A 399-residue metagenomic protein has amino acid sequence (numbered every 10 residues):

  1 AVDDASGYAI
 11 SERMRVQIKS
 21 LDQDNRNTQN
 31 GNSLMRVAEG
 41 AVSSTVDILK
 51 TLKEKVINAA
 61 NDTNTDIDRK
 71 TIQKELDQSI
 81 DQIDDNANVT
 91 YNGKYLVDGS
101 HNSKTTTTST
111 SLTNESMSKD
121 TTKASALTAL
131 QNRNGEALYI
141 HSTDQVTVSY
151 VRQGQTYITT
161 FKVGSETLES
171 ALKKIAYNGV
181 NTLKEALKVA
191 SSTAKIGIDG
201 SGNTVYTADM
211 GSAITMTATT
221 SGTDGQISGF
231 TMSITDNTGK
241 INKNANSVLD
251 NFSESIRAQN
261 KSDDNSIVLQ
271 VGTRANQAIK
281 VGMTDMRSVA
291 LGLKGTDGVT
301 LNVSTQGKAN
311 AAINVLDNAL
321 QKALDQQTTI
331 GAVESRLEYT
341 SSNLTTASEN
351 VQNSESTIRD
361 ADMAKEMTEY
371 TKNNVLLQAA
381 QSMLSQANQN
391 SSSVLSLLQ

Functional and structural regions predicted by a protein language model:
A1-V42, S100, K104-T105, S111 (+4 more regions): Bacterial Type III/flagellar export signals at protein N-termini
D3, T65, R69, M363-A364 (+1 more regions): Catalytic-site-adjacent helices and loops of nucleotide signaling machinery
Y8, N260-S266, T273-D285, V289-L291 (+1 more regions): Proline-poor, low-complexity alpha-helical tail modules
A9, V16, Q23-R26, N30-S33 (+12 more regions): Long cytosolic heptad-repeat coiled-coil signaling/dimerization helices of two-component/chemosensory receptors
S11, I18, N25, N32 (+8 more regions): General secondary-structure edge motif
R13, Q23, S43-I48, K308-V315 (+2 more regions): A generic short alpha-helical patch detector that favors 3-5-residue windows in or near N-terminal regions
L21, T28, A59, N86 (+4 more regions): Signal-transduction coiled-coil helices of two-component systems
N32-I330, E334, S396-Q399: Amphipathic alpha-helical coiled-coil/heptad-repeat segments
